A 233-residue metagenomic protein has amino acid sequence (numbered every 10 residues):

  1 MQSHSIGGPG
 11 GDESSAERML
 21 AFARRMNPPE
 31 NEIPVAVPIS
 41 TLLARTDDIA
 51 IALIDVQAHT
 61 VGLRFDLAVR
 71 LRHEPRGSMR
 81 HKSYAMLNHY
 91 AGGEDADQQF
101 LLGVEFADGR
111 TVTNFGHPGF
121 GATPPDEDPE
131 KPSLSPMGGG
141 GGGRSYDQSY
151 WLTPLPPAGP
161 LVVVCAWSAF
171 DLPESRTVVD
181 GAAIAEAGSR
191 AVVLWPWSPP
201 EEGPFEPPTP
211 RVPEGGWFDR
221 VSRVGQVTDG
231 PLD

Functional and structural regions predicted by a protein language model:
M1-M19: Membrane engagement elements in two modes
S3, K82-A85, F100-L102, A183: Protein/peptide-recognition domains central to ubiquitin and immune signaling
S14-A96, L232-D233: N-terminal onset of structured domains
D66-R70, G103-E105, W151, V164-A166: Residue-level recognition of well-ordered beta-strand positions that form the cores of beta-sheet-rich folds across
E74-P75, G143, W167-R176: Short acidic/polar inter-strand loop motif in beta-rich domains
Q98-P154, D171: Extended, solvent-exposed segments with strong compositional bias
P157-F170: Internal, hydrophobic beta-strand segments that form the core of beta-sheet-rich folds
A182-D233: Acidic, serine/threonine- and proline-rich intrinsically disordered appendage/tail regions
